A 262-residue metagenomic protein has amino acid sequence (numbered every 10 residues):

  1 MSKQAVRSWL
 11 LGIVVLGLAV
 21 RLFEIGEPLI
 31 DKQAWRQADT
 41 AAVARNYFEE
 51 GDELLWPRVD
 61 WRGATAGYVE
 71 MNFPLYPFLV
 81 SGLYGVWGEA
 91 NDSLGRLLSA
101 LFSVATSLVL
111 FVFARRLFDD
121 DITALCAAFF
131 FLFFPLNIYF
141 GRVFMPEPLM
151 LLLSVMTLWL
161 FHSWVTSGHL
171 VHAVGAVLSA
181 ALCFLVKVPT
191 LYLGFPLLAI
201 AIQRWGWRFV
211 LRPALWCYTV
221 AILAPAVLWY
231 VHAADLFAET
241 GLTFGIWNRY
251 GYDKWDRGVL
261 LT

Functional and structural regions predicted by a protein language model:
V6-Q37, R45, V220-D235: Transmembrane signal-anchor helices characteristic of membrane glycosylation enzymes that use polyprenol
G17-V20, A127-L132, A180, F184 (+1 more regions): Short helix- or helix-capping micro-motifs that position conserved polar/aromatic residues at function-defining sites
L22-G26, Q37-Y68, L75: Extracytosolic helix-loop segments that constitute the early lumenal/periplasmic catalytic or substrate-binding loops
D39-E50, L182, L193-T262: Transmembrane-lumen/periplasm boundary regions of multi-pass, lipid-linked membrane glycan transferases
M71, L75-L101, L136: Juxtamembrane segments of multi-pass membrane glycosylation machinery that transfer sugars from lipid-linked donors
S93-F118, M156-L160: Transmembrane-helix motifs of polytopic, lipid-linked glycan transferases
R115-I122, T157-V174, C183: Membrane-interface transmembrane helices that cradle and orient dolichyl/undecaprenyl
Y139-M150, F237: Short acidic/glycine- and proline-prone juxtamembrane loop motifs at membrane-interface regions of multi-pass membrane
